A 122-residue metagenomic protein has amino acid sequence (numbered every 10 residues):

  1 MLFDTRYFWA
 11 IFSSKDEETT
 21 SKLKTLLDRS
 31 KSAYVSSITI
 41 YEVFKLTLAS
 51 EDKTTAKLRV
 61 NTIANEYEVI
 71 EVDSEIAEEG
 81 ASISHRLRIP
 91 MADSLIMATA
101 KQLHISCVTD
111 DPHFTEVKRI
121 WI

Functional and structural regions predicted by a protein language model:
M1-V35, L48-N61: Short, well-structured N-terminal submotif of metal-dependent ribonuclease cores
F8, I40, A77, F114-T115: A generic structural signal for short hydrophobic patches within well-formed alpha-helices
R59, I63-R86: Acidic catalytic patch
E66, M97-I122: Acidic, PIN/NYN-like endoribonuclease modules and their adjacent C-terminal/linker elements
M91-A92: Alpha-helical solenoid repeat architecture
